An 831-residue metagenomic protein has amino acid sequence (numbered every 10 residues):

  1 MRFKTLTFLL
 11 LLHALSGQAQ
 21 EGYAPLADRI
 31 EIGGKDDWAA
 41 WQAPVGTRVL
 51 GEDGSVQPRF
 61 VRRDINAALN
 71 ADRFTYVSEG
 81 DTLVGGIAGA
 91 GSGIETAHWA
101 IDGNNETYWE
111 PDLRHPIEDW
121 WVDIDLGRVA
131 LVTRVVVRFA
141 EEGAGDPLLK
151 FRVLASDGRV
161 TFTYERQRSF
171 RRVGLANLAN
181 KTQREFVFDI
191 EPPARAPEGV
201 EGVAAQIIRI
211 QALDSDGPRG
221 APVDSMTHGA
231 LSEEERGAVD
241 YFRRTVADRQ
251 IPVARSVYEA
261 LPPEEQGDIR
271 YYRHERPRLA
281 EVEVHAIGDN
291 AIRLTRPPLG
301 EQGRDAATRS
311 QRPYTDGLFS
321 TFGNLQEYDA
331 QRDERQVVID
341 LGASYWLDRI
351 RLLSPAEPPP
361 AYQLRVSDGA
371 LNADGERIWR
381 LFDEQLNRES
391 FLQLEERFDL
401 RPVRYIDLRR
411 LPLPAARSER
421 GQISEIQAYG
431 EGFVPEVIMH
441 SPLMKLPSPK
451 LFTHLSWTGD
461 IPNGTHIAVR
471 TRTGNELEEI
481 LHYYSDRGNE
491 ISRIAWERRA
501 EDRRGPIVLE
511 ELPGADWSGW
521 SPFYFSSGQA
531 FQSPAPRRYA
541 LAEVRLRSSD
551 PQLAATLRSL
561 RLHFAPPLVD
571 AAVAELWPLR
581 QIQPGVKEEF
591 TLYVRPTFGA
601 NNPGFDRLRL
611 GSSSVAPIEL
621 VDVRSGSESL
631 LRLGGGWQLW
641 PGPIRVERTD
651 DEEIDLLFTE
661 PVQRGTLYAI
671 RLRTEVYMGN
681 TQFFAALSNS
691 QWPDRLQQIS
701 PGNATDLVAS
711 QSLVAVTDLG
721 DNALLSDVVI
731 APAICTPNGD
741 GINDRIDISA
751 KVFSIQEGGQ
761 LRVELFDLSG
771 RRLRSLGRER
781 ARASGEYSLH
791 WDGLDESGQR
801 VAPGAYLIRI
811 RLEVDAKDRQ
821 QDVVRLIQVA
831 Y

Functional and structural regions predicted by a protein language model:
Q20-A130, A140-P147, F151, R172-R184 (+7 more regions): Disordered, acidic Ser/Thr/Pro-rich linker "stalks" and the adjacent N-terminal cap of the next globular domain
G22, R29-E31, D37-A39, E165-G229 (+6 more regions): Beta-sandwich interaction modules
L131-G143, I210, Y345-A356, S448-I461 (+2 more regions): A short beta-strand element within beta-rich, extracytoplasmic domains of secreted/secretory-pathway proteins
T295, R673-S710: Serine/threonine-enriched low-complexity regions used as flexible
Q302-A307, G611-R664: A surface/secretory-pathway sequence property marking extracellular, secreted, or lumenal proteins enriched
V544, T649-A685: Low-complexity, intrinsically disordered segments enriched in Ser/Thr together with acidic residues
Q583-D606, A750: Short beta-strand elements of extracellular/lumenal beta-sandwich folds
V716-Y831: Short loop/turn motifs at secondary-structure boundaries
